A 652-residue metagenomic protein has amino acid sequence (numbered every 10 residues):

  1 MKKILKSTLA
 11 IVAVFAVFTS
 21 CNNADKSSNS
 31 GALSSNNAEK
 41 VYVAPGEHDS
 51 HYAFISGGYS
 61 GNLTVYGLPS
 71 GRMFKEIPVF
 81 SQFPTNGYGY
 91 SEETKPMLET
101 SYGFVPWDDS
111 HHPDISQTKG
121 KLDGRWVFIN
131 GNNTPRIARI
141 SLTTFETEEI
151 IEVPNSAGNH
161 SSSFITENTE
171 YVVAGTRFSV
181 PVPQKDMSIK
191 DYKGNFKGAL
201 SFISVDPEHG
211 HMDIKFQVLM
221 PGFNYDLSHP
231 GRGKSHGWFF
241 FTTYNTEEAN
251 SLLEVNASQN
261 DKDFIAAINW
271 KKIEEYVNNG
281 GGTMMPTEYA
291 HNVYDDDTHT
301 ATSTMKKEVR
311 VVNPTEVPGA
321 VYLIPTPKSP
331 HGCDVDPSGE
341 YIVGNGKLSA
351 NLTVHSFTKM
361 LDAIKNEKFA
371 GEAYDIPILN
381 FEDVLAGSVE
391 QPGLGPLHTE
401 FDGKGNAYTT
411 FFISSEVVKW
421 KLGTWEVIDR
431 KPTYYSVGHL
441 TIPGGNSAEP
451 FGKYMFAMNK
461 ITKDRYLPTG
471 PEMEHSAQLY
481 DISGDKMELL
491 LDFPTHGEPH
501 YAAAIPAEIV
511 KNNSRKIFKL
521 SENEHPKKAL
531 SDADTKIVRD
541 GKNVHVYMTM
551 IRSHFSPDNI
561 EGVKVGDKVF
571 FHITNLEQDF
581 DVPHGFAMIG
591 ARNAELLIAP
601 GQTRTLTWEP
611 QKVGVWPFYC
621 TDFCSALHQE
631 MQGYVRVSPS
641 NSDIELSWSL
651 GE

Functional and structural regions predicted by a protein language model:
M1-T8: Bacterial N-terminal signal peptides that target proteins for export
V17-S20: C-terminal motif of bacterial Sec signal peptides marking the signal peptidase cleavage site
N22-K536: Predominantly soluble domains enriched in secretory-pathway, periplasmic, or organellar proteins
E149-I150, H572-L606, A626-G633: Histidine- and aromatic-enriched segments that form or immediately flank copper-ligand environments
A320-V321, G387-S388, D558-E561, N593-I598 (+1 more regions): Beta-strand-rich interaction surfaces with strong enrichment in secreted/lumenal proteins
I517-Y547, N641-E652: Extracytoplasmic entry segments of secretory-pathway proteins
V538-K568: N-terminal edge beta-strand
I598-E652: Extracellular/periplasmic metallocenter environments
